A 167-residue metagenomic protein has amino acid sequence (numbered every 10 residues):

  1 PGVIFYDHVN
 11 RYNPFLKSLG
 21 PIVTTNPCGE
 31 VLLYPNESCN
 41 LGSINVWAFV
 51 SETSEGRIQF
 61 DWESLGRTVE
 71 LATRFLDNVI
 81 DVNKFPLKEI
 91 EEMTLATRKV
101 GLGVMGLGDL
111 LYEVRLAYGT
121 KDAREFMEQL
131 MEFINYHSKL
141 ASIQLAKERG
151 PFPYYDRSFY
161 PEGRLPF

Functional and structural regions predicted by a protein language model:
P1-T94, G106-L110: Function-dense linear segments that define catalytic or interfacial modules in macromolecule-processing proteins
L16-L19, K99, F133: Eukaryote-specific, cytoplasm-facing alpha-helical/coiled-coil scaffolding segments in long proteins
T68-E91, L95, A117-F167: Internal maturation/activation junctions in enzymes
R98-A117: Extended amphipathic alpha-helical segments enriched in small hydrophobics
